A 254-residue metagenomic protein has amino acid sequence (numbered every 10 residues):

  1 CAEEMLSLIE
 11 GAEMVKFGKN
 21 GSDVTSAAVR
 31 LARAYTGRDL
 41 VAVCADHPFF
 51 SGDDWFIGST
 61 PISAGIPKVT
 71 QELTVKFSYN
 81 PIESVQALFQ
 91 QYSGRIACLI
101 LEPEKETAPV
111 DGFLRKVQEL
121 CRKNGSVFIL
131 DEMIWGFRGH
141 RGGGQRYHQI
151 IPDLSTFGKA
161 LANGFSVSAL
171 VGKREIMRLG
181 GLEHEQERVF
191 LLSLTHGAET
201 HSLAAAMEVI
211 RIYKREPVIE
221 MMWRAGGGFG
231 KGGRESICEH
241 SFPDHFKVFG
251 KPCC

Functional and structural regions predicted by a protein language model:
C1-C254: Conserved N-terminal phosphate-binding loop of PLP-dependent enzymes in the Aspartate aminotransferase
